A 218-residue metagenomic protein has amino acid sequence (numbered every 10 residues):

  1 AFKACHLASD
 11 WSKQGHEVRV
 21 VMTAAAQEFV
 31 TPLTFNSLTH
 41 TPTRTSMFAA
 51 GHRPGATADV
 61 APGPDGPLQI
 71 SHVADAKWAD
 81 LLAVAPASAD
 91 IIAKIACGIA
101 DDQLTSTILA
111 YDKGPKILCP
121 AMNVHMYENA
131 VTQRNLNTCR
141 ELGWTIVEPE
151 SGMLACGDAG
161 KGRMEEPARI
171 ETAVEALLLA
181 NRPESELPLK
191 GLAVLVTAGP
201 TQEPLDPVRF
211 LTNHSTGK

Functional and structural regions predicted by a protein language model:
A1-L118, V124-G217: A cross-family phosphate/adenosyl-ligand binding-site feature
